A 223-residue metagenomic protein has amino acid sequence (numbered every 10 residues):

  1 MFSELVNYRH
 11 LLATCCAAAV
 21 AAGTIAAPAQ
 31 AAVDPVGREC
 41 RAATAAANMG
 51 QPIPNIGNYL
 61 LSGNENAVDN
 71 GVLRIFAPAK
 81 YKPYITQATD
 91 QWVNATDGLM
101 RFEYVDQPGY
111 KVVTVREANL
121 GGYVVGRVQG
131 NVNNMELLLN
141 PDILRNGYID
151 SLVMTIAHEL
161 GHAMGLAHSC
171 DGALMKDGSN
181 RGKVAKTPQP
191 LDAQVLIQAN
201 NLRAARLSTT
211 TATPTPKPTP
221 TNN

Functional and structural regions predicted by a protein language model:
F2-S3, A13, Q30-N223: Zinc-dependent metalloendopeptidases
E4-L5, V20: Short, positively charged
N7-Y8, G23, N48-G50: Short, flexible coil/linker elements and helix-boundary hinge sites characteristic of intrinsically disordered
R9-A19: Sec-dependent signal peptide hydrophobic core
A21-Q30: C-terminal segment of classical bacterial N-terminal signal peptides
